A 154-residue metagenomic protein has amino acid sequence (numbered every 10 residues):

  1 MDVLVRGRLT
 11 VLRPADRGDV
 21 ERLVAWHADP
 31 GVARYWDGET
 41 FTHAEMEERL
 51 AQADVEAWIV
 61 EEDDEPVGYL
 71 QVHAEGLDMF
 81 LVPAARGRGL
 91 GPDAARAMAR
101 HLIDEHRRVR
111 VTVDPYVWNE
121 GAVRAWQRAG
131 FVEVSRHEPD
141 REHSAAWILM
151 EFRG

Functional and structural regions predicted by a protein language model:
M1-E21, I148, F152-G154: Conserved N-terminal entry element of GNAT/NAT acetyltransferase domains
R17-G18, D29, A33-R86, P92 (+4 more regions): Acetyl-CoA-dependent GNAT
V55, A145-L149: Short hydrophobic/aromatic beta-strand or adjacent loop that forms the aromatic wall/cage of a ligand/substrate-binding
H73, T112-D114, V134: Solvent-exposed beta-strand sheet faces enriched in polar/charged residues
R86, V113-V123, D140-S144: Conserved beta-strand-loop-alpha-helix junction that forms the acyl-donor binding cleft
P92, V117-S135: Conserved active-site alpha-helix within GNAT-family acetyltransferase domains
A95: Aromatic/hydrophobic pocket-lining residues that form the small-molecule binding cavity in soluble enzyme cores
D104-D114: Conserved GNAT acetyl-CoA-binding A-motif
